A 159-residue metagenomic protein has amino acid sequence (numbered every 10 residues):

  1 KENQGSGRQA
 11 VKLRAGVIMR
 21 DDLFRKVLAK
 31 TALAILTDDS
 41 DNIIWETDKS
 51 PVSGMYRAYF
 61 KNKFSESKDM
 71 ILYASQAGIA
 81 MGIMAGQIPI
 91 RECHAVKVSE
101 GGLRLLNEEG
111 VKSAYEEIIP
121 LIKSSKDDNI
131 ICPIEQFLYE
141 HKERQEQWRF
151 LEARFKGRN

Functional and structural regions predicted by a protein language model:
G7-R14: Short Gly/Ser/Thr- and charged-rich N-terminal loops/segments that act as flexible capping/hinge elements
R20-V96, K123, D127-I131: Conserved mixed alpha/beta catalytic, RNA-binding, or beta-rich assembly cores of soluble enzyme, regulatory
K97-G101: Short, polar loop motifs at secondary-structure junctions
L103-N159: C-terminal binding/interaction regions
